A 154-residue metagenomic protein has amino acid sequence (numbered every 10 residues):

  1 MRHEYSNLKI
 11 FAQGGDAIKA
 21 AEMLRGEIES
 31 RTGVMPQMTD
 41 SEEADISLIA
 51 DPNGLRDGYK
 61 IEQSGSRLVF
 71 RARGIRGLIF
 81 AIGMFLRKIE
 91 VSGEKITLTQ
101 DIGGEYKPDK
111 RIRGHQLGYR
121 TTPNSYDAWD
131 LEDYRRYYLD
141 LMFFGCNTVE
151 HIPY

Functional and structural regions predicted by a protein language model:
M1-K110: Contiguous, structured surface segment used for ligand recognition
D109-Y154: Aromatic-lined carbohydrate-binding surfaces of glycoside hydrolases
